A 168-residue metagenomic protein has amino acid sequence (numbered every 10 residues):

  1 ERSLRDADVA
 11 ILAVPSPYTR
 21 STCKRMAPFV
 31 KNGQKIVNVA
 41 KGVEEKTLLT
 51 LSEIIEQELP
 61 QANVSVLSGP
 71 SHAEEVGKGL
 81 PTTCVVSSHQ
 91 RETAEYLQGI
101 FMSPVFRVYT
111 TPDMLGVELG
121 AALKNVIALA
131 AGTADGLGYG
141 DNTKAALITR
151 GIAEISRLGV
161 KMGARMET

Functional and structural regions predicted by a protein language model:
R2-R5, V9-P81, L97: Rossmann-like NAD(P)(H) cofactor-binding subdomain of soluble oxidoreductases
Y18, F29, I54-N63, P81-T168: Internal alpha-helical scaffold of NAD(P)-dependent oxidoreductase catalytic cores
